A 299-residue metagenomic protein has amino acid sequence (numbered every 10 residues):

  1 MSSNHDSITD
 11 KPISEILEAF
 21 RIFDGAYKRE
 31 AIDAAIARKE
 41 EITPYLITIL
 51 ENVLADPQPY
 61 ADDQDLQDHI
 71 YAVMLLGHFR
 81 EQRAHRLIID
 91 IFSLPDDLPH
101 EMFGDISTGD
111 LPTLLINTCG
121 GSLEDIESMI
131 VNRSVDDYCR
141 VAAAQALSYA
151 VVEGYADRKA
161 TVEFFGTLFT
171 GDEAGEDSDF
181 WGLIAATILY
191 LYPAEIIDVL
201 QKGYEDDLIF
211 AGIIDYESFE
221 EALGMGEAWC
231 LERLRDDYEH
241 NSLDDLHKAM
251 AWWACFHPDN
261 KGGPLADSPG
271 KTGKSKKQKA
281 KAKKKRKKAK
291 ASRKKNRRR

Functional and structural regions predicted by a protein language model:
S2-A34: N-terminal "cap/leader" segments of large eukaryotic alpha-helical scaffolds
S2-I13, P193-K276: Eukaryotic acidic, Ser/Thr-rich intrinsically disordered low-complexity regions
S3, A26-E41, D62-F79, H100-G120 (+3 more regions): Structural detector for internal amphipathic alpha-helices that build alpha-solenoid repeat scaffolds
N4-L17, K39-P57, E81-P95, N117-V131 (+2 more regions): Amphipathic alpha-helical scaffolding segments comprising HEAT/armadillo-like alpha-solenoid repeats
I13-L17, A31-I32, L46, L111 (+7 more regions): Generic structural signal of hydrophobic/aromatic residues within well-ordered alpha-helices of folded domains
D24, V53-L54, D65, P95-D96 (+6 more regions): Short inter-helical turns and helix N-cap capping residues of alpha-solenoid HEAT/ARM repeat scaffolds
S134-D137, K159-G171, I184, Y238-H240 (+2 more regions): A structural signal for the main folded, soluble domain(s) of proteins
P264-R299: Intrinsically disordered, Lys/Arg-rich low-complexity segments
